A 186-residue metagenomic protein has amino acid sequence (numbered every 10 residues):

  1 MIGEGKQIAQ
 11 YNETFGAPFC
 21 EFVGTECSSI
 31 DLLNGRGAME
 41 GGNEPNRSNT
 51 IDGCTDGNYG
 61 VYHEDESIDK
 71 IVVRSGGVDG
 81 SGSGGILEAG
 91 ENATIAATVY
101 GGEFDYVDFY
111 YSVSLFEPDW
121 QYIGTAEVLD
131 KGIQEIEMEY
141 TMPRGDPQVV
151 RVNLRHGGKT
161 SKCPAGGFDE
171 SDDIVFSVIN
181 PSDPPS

Functional and structural regions predicted by a protein language model:
M1-P185: A broad "non-catalytic interaction surface" signal
